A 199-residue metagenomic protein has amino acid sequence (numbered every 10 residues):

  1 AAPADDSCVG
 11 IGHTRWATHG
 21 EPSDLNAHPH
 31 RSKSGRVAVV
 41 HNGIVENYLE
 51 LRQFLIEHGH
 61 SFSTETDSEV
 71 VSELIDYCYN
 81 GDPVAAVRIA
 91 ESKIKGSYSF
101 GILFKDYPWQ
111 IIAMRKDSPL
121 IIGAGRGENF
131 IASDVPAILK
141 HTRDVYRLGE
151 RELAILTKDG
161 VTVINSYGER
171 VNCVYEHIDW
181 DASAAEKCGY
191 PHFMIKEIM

Functional and structural regions predicted by a protein language model:
A1-K196: Conserved short alpha-helical segments that host acidic/polar catalytic motifs at enzyme active sites
